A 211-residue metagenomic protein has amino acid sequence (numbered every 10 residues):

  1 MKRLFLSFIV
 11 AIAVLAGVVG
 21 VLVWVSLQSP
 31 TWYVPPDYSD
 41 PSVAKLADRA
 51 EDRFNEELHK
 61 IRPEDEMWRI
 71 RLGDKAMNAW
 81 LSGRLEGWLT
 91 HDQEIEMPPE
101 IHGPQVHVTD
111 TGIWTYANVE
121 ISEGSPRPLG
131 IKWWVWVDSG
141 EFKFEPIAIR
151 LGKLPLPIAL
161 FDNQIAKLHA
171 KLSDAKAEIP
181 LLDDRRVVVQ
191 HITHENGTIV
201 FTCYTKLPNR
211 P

Functional and structural regions predicted by a protein language model:
K2-P211: Extracellular/lumenal and peripheral-membrane lipid-interaction modules
